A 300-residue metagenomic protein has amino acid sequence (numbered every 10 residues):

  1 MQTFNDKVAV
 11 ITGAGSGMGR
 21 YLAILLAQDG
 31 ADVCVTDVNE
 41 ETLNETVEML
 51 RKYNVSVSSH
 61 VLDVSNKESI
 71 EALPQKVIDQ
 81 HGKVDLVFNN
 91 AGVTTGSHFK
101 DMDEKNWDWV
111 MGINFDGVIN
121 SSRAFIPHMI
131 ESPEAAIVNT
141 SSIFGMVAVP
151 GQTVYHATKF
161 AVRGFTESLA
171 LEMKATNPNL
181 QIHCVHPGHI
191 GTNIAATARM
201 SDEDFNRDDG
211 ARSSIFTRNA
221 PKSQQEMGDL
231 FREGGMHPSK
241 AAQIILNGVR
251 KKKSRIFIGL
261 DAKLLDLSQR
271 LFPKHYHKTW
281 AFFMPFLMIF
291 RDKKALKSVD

Functional and structural regions predicted by a protein language model:
Q2-C34: Canonical Rossmann dinucleotide-binding motif of NAD(H)/NADP(H)-dependent dehydrogenases/reductases, specifically
D29-E45: Conserved glycine-rich Rossmann-like NAD(P)H-binding loop of the short-chain dehydrogenase/reductase
E40-E41, H60-A72, E104: The beta1-alpha1 cofactor-binding region of Rossmann-like NAD(H)/NADP(H)-dependent oxidoreductases
H98-F99, D103-D108: Substrate-binding pocket helix/loop in short-chain dehydrogenase/reductase
S122, T158: Active-site helix of classical SDR
S142: Residue(s) in the substrate-gating loop at a strand-loop-helix junction that position the organic substrate next
A175-I256, L260: SDR active-site lid
